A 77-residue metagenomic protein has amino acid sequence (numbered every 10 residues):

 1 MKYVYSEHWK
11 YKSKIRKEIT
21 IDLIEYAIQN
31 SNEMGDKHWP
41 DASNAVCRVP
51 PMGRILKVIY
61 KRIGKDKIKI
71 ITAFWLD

Functional and structural regions predicted by a protein language model:
M1-D77: Ribonuclease/tRNase effector modules and their secretory precursors
